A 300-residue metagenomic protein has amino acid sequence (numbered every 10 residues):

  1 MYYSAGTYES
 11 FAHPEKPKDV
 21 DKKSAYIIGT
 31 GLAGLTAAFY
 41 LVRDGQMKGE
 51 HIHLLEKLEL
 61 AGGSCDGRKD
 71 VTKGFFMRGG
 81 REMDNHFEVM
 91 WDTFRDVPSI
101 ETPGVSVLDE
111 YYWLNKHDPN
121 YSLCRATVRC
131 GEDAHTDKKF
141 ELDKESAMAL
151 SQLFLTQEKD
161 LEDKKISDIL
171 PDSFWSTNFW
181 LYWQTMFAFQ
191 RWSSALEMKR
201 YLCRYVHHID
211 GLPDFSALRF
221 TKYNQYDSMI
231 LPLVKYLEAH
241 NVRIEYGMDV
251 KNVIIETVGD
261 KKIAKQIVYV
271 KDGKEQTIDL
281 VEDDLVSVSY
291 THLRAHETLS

Functional and structural regions predicted by a protein language model:
M1-S24, R43-G49: Extreme N-terminal leader/targeting segments of oxidoreductases
T30-G31: Glycine-rich Rossmann-fold phosphate-binding loop(s) that bind the pyrophosphate of adenine dinucleotide cofactors
D44-G67: Glycine-rich FAD pyrophosphate-binding loop
E59-R81: Conserved N-terminal glycine-rich FAD pyrophosphate-binding loop of Rossmann-like flavoproteins
K73-E110: Conserved FAD-binding subdomain of flavin-dependent enzymes
S99-H207, R219: Rossmann-like flavin
H208-D284: Helical element adjacent to the flavin cofactor pocket in flavoenzyme catalytic cores
A295-L299: Single conserved hydrophobic/aromatic residue that forms the stacking wall/gate of nucleotide- or nucleobase-binding
